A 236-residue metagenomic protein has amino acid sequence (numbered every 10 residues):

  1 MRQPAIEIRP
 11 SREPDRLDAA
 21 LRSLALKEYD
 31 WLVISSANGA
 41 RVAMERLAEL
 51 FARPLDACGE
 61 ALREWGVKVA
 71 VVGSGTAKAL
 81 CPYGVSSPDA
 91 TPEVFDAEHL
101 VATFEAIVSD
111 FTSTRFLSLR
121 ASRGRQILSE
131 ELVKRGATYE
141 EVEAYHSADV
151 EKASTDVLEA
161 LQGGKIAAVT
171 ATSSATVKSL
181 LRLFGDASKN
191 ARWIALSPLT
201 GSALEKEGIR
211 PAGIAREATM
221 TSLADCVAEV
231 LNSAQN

Functional and structural regions predicted by a protein language model:
M1-N236: Signature of uroporphyrinogen-III synthase
